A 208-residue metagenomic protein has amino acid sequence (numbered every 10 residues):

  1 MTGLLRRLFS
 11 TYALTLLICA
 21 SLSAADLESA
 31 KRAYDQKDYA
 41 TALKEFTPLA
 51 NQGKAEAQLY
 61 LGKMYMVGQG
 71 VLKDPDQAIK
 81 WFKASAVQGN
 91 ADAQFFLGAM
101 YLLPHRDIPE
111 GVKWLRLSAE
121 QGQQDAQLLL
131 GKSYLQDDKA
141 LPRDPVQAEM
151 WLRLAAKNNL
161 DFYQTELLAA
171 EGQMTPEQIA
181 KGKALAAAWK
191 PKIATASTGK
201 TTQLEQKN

Functional and structural regions predicted by a protein language model:
S10-S21: Bacterial N-terminal signal peptides
D26-A33, E45-L49, Y60-V67, F96-P104 (+3 more regions): Hydrophobic face of amphipathic alpha-helices that form TPR/SEL1-like repeat modules and related alpha-solenoid
Y34-D38, N51-A55, V67-Q69, V87-A91 (+4 more regions): Short helix-capping/linker turns of helical repeat alpha-solenoids
D35-K44, L72-A84, P104-L117, L141-M150 (+1 more regions): Structural signature of tandem alpha-helical TPR/SEL1-like repeats, specifically the intra-repeat loop/turn
A40-K80: N-terminal, post-signal-peptide region of Sec/Tat-exported proteins
L59-Y60, P75, D92-F96, L128-L129 (+3 more regions): Alpha-solenoid helical repeat scaffolds
L160-N208: Terminal, low-structured helical/coil segments at or just beyond the last alpha-helical repeat
